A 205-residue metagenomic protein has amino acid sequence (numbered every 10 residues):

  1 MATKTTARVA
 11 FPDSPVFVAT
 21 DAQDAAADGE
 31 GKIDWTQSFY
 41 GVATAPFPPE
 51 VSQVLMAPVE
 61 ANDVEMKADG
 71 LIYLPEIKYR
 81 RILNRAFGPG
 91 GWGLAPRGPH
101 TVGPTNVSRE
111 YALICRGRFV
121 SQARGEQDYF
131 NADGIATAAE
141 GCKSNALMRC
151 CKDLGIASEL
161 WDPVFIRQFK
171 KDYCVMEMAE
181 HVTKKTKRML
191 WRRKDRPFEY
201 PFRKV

Functional and structural regions predicted by a protein language model:
A2-I72: N-terminal, Lys/Arg- and Ser/Thr-rich interaction peptides
K78-V205: Positively charged, aromatic-enriched nucleic acid-contacting surfaces
